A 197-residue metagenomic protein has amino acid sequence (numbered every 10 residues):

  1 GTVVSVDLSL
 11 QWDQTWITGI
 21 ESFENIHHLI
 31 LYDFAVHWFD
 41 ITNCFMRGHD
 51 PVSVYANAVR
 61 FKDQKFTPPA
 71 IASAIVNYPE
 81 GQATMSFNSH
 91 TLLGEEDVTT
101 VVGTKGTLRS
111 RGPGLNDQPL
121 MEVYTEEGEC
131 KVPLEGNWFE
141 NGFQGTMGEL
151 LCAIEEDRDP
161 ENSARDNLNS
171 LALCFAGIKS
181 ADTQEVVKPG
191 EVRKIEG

Functional and structural regions predicted by a protein language model:
G1-K65, Q184: Predominantly a Rossmann-like dinucleotide-binding segment in NAD(P)-dependent oxidoreductases
H28-L29, F61, L134-N137, E156-P160 (+1 more regions): Active-site rim elements
Y32, V36, E140-Q144, L168: Electropositive phosphate-/nucleotide-binding environments in soluble metabolic enzymes
W38-F39, Q118, Q144-G148, C174: A general structural signal for well-ordered alpha-helical segments in protein cores
F39, P68-A72, L171: Conserved glycosyltransferase catalytic-site signature
Q64-T67, Y78-T146, S163, E191 (+1 more regions): NAD(P)-dinucleotide binding in Rossmann-like oxidoreductases
A74-V76: Short beta-strand scaffold segments in enzyme catalytic cores
C152-G197: C-terminal helix-rich "cap/oligomerization" subdomain common to oxidoreductases
